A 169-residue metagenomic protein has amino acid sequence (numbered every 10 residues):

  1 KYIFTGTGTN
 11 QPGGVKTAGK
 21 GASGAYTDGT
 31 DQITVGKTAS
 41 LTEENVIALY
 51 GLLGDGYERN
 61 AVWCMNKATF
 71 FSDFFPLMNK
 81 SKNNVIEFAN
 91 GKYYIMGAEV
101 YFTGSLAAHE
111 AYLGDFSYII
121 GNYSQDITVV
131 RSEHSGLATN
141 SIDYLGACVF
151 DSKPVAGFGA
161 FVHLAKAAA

Functional and structural regions predicted by a protein language model:
K1-G24, G54-C64, A68-F70, V100 (+1 more regions): Long, contiguous amphipathic alpha-helices that act as assembly "spine/axial" helices in icosahedral shell and virion
K1-G51, H163-A169: Alpha-helical scaffold segments that mediate packing/assembly in large oligomeric complexes
G29-T30, D73-K80: Short glycine/threonine-rich loop-to-helix capping motif typified by GTGT followed within a few residues by an Asp-Pro
V35-L41, E58-M65, Y112-G114, D151: Short, exposed beta-strand "edge-strand" segments with a Pro/Gly-rich flavor and a Y/T-containing core
E43, T69-S72: Domain-core detector
I47-Y50, F74, L145: Generic hydrophobic alpha-helical scaffold/packing signal
G51-Y57, N90-K92: Short, conserved, surface-exposed binding loops centered on an aromatic residue
L77-A169: Sequence/fold signature of self-assembling virion shell proteins
